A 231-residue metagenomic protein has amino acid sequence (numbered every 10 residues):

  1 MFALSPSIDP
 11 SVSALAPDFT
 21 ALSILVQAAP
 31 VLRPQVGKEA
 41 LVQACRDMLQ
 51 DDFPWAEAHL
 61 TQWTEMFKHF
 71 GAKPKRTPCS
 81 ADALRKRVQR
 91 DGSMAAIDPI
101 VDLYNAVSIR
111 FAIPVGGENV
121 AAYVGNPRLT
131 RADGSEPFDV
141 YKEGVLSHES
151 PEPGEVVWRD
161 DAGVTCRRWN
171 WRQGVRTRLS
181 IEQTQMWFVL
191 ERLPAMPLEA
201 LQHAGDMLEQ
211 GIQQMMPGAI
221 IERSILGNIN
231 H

Functional and structural regions predicted by a protein language model:
M1-H231: Charge-biased, low-complexity intrinsically disordered regions
